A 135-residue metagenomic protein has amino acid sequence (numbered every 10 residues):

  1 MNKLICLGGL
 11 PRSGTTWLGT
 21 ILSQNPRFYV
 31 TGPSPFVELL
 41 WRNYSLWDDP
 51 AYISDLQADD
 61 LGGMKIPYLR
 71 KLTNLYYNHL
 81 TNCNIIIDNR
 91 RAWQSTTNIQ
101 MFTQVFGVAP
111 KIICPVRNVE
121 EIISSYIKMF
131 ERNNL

Functional and structural regions predicted by a protein language model:
M1-N74, L80: PAPS-dependent sulfotransferase catalytic core
N2, N82-N84, G107-P110: A general structural motif
L7-G9, G32, I86-R90, C114: Short beta-strand segments
F28, S45, R90-L135: PAPS-dependent sulfotransferase catalytic domain
Y68-M101: Glycine-rich phosphate-binding loop used to anchor ATP phosphates in small-molecule kinases, encompassing both
